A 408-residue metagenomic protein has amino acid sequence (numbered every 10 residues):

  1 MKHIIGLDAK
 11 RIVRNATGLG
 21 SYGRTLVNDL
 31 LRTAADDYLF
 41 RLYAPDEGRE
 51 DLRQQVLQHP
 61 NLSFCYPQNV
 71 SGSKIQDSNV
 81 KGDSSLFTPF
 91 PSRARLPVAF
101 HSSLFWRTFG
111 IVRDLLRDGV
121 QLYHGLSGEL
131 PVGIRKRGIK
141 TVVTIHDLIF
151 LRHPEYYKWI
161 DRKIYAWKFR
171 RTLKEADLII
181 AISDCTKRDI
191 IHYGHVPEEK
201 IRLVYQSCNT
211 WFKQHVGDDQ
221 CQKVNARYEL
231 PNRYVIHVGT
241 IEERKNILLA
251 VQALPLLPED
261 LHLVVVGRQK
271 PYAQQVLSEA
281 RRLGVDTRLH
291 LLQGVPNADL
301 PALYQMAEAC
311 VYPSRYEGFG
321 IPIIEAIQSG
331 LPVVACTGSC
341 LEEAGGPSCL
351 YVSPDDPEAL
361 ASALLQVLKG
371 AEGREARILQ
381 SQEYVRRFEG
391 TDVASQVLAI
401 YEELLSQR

Functional and structural regions predicted by a protein language model:
M1-R408: Carbohydrate transferase catalytic cores enriched for Leloir-type hexosyltransferases
